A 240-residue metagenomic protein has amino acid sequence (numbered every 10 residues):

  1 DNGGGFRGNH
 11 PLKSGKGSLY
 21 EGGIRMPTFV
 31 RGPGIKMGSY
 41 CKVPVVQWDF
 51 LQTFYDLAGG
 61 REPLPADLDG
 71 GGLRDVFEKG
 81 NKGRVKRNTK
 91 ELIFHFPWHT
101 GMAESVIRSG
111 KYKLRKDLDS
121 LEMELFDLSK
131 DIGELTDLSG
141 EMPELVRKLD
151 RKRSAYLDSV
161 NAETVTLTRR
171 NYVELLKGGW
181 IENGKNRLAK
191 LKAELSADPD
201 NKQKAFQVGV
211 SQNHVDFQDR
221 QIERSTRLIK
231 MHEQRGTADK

Functional and structural regions predicted by a protein language model:
G3-G8, K16-L19, K36-M37, V43 (+4 more regions): C-terminal cap/loop subdomain of S1 sulfatases and analogous C-terminal strand-loop tails that border
L12: Flexible nucleotide-interacting loop at or near the entrance of a catalytic core
T28-M37: The feature captures the short pre-catalytic strand/loop hairpin that immediately precedes and shapes the active-site
R31-G32, F94-F96, Q221-R224: Tryptophan-centered motif/residue detector
M37-Y40, L135-D137: A generic structural signal for short coil/turn motifs at secondary-structure boundaries
F50, S109, S120-E122, L128-K240: Long, internal low-complexity/basic segments
